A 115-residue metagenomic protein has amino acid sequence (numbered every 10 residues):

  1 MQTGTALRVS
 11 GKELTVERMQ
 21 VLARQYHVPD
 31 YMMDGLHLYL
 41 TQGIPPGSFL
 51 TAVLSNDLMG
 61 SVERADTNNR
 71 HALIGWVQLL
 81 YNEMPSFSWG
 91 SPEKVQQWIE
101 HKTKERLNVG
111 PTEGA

Functional and structural regions predicted by a protein language model:
M1-Y39: Intrinsically disordered, low-complexity linker/tail regions enriched in Pro/Ser/Thr and polar/acidic residues
Q25-H71: Amphipathic alpha-helical interaction modules
H71-A115: Amphipathic alpha-helical binding modules
